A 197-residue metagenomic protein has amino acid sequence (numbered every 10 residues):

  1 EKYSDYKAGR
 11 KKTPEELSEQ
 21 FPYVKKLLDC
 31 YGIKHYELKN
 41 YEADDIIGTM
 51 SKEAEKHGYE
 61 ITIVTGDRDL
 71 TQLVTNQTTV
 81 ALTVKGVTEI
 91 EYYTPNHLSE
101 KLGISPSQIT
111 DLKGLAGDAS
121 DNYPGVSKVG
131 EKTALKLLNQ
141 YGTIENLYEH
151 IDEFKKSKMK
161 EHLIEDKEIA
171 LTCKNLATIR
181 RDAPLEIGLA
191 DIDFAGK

Functional and structural regions predicted by a protein language model:
E1-V64, L70-T94, I169-G196: Noncatalytic, basic helical substrate-engagement surface that gates or grips nucleic-acid strands
P14-L17, T88, L102, P124-S127 (+3 more regions): Hydrophobic alpha-helical scaffolding
K26, E100, E149: Replace "anionic and nucleotidyl ligands
T65-G66, N139: A conserved hydrophobic position in a structured secondary element of the catalytic/binding core that shapes
R68-D69, K132: Alpha-helix/helix-capping structural signal
V87-S120: A short, charged helix-loop
S105-Q108, A116-N175, A183-E186: Accessory alpha-helical DNA-binding modules that contact the DNA backbone or grooves
